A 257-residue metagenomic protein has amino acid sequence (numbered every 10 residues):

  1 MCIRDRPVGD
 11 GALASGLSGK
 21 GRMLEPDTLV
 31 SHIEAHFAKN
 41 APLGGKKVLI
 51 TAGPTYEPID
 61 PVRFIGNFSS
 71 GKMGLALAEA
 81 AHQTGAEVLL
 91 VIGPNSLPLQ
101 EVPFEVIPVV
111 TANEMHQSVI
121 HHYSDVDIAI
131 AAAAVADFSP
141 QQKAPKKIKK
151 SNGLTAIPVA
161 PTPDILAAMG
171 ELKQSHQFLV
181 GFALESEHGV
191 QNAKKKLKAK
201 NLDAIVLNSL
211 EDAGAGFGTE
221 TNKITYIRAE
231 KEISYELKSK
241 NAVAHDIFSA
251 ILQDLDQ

Functional and structural regions predicted by a protein language model:
M1-I3: Short, small-residue-biased leader/transition segments that mark boundaries at the very start of proteins
D10-K46, E211-Q257: Glycine-rich phosphate/pyrophosphate-binding loop and the adjoining helix
G11, G53-E57, A133-P140, L184-E187 (+1 more regions): Short glycine-rich anion-binding loops that position phosphate/pyrophosphate groups of nucleotides and phosphorylated
P42-T111: Glycine-rich phosphate/diphosphate-binding loop of Rossmann-like nucleotide-binding domains
K47, E87, S175-G181: Short beta-strand/loop segments at the ligand-binding rim of alpha/beta enzyme cores
G66-T84, A112, I148-A167, N201-L207 (+3 more regions): Gly/Ser/Thr-rich active-site loops/lids in small-molecule metabolic enzymes that frequently grip phosphoryl groups
P94, P103-A167, E171: A glycine- and small/hydrophobic-rich beta-loop-beta segment that serves as a flexible "lid/hinge" or phosphate-binding
S124-D125, A199-N201: Alpha-helix C-terminal capping/helix-to-coil transition sites in glycosyltransferase folds
